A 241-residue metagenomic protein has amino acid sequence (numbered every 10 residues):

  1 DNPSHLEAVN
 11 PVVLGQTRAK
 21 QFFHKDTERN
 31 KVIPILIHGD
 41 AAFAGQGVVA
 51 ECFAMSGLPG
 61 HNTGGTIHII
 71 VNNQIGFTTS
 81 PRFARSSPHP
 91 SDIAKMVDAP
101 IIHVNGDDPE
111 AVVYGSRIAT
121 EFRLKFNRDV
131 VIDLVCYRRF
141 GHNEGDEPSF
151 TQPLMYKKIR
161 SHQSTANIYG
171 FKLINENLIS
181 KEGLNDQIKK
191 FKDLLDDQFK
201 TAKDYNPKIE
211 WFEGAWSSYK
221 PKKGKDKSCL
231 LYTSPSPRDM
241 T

Functional and structural regions predicted by a protein language model:
D1-D98, I102: Cofactor-binding active-site loop characterized by glycine-rich and histidine/acidic residues
V13-F23, S56, G60, Q74 (+3 more regions): Structural signal for hydrophobic packing residues in well-ordered secondary-structure cores of soluble enzyme domains
I37-A41, G106-D108, I188: Conserved short loop/turn motifs at secondary-structure junctions
V48-C52, I93, Y114-A119, K190: Alpha-helical scaffold elements adjacent to nucleotide-binding pockets in ATP/GTP-utilizing enzyme cores
P81-A84, D98-R128, C136-F140: Conserved phosphate-handling catalytic cores of large alpha/beta enzymes
H89-G115, K157, S161-E182: Conserved thiamine diphosphate
K125-K181, N185-S228: Glycine/aspartate-rich loop-and-adjacent alpha/beta segment that forms the canonical ThDP
Y232-T241: Single conserved hydrophobic/aromatic residue that forms the stacking wall/gate of nucleotide- or nucleobase-binding
